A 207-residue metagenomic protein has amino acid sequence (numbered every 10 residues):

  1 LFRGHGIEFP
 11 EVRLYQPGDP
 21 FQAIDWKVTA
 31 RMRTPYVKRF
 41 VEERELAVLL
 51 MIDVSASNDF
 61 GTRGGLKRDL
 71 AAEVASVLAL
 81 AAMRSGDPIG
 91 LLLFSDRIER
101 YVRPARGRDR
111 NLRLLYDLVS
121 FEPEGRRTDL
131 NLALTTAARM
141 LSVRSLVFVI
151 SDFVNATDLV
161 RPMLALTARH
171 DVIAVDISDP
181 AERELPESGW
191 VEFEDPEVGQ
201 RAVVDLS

Functional and structural regions predicted by a protein language model:
L1, L14-D19, V28, V37-S76 (+1 more regions): Exposed, interaction-prone extracellular/peripheral surfaces
F2-E8: A positional/architectural concept
E11: Acidic, metal-associated active-site segment
Q22-M32: N-terminal low-complexity, intrinsically disordered segments
